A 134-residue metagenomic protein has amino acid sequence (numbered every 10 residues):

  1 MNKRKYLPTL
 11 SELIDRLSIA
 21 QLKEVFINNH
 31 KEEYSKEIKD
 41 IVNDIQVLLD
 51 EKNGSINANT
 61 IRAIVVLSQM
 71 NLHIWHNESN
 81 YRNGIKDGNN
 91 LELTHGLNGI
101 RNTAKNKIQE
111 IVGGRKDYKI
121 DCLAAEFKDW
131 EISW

Functional and structural regions predicted by a protein language model:
N2-W134: Anionic, Ser/Thr-rich low-complexity intrinsically disordered regions
